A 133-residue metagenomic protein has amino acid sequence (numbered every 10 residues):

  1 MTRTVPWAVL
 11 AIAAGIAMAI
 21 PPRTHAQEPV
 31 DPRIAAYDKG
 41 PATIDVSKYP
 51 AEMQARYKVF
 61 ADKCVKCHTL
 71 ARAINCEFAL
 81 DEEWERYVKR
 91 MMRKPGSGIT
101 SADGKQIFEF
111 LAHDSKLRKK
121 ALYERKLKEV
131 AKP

Functional and structural regions predicted by a protein language model:
M1-P6: Positively charged n-region of N-terminal signal peptides that target proteins for export
A8-A17: Bacterial N-terminal signal peptides
I20-A26: Sec/Tat signal peptide C-region and signal peptidase I cleavage site
E28-V59: Electrostatic cytochrome c docking/interface patches
E52-A61, A73-I74, A79, G98-D103 (+1 more regions): Short sequence/structural segments immediately N-terminal
R56, V65-P95: Gly/Gly-Pro-rich "capping" loops immediately C-terminal to redox-active cysteine motifs in periplasmic/lumenal
A61-A71, I107, L111: The canonical Cys-X-X-Cys-His
S97-P133: C-terminal capping alpha-helices of c-type cytochrome domains
